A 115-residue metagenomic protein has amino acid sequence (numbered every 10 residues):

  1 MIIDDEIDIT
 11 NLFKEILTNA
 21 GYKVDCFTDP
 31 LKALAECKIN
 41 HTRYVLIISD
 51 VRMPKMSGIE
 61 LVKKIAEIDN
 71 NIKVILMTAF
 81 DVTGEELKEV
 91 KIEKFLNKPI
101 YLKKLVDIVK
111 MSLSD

Functional and structural regions predicted by a protein language model:
I7-D25: Two-component/phosphorelay signaling modules centered on CheY-like receiver
D29-K32, S57-E60: Acidic catalytic/metal-coordinating carboxylates
K38-T42, K64-I72, K88-V90: Conserved phosphotransfer cores of two-component systems
D50: Active-site residues of response regulator receiver
M53: Receiver (REC) domain active-site loop signature in two-component systems and cognate sites in sensor histidine kinases
G58, K88-L96: As written
I75-M77: Hydrophobic/aromatic residues positioned on beta-strands within the core alpha/beta folds
I100-L113: C-terminal output helix
